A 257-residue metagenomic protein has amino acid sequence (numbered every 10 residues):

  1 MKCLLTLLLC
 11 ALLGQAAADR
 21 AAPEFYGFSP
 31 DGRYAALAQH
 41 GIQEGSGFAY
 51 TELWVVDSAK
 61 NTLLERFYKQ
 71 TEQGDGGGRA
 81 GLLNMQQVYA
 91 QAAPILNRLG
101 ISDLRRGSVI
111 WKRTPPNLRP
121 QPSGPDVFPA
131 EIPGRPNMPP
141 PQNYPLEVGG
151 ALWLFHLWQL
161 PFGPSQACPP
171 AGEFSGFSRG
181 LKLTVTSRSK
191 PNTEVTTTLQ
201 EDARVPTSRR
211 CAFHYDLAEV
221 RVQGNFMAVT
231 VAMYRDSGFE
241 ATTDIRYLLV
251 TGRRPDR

Functional and structural regions predicted by a protein language model:
C3-L12: Sec-dependent N-terminal signal peptides
A16-R257: Exposed acidic/polar residues on beta-strands and adjacent loops within beta-sheet cores, strongest in beta-propeller
